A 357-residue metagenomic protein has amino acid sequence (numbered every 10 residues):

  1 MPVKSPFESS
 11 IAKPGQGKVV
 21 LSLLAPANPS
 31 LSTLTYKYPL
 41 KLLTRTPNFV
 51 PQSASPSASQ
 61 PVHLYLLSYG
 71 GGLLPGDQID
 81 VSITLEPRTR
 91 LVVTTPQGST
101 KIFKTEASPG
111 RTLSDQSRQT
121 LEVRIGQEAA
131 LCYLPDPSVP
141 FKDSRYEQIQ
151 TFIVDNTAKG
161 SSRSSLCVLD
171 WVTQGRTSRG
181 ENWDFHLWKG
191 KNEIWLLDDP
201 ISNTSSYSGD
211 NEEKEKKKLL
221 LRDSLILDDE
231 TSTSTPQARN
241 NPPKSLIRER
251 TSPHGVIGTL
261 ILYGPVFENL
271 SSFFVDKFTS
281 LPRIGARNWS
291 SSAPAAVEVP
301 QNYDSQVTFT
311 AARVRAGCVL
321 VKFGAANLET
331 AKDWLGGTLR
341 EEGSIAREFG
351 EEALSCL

Functional and structural regions predicted by a protein language model:
P2-S138, K142: N-terminal, charged/glycine-rich beta-strand/loop interface patches
P14-K18, P61, Q78-D80, R118-T120 (+7 more regions): Broad gene-expression machinery/nucleic-acid interaction feature
V20, Y65, S82-T84, E122-R124 (+5 more regions): Residue-level recognition of well-ordered beta-strand positions that form the cores of beta-sheet-rich folds across
L23-A25, L85-P87, S99, Q127 (+6 more regions): Beta-strand elements of well-folded, non-transmembrane domains
A27, K159-S162, P200-T204: Short, solvent-exposed loop/turn segments that connect beta-strands within catalytic domains and beta-strand-rich
L42-T44, F103-A107, D143-R145, S178-E181 (+2 more regions): A short, polar/proline- and glycine-enriched secondary-structure boundary/capping micro-motif
A107, S117-L196: Internal, conserved structured core segments that host functional sites
D170-E351, C356-L357: A structural signal for small-residue-enriched, beta-sheet-centric alpha/beta enzyme cores and oligomeric scaffold folds
